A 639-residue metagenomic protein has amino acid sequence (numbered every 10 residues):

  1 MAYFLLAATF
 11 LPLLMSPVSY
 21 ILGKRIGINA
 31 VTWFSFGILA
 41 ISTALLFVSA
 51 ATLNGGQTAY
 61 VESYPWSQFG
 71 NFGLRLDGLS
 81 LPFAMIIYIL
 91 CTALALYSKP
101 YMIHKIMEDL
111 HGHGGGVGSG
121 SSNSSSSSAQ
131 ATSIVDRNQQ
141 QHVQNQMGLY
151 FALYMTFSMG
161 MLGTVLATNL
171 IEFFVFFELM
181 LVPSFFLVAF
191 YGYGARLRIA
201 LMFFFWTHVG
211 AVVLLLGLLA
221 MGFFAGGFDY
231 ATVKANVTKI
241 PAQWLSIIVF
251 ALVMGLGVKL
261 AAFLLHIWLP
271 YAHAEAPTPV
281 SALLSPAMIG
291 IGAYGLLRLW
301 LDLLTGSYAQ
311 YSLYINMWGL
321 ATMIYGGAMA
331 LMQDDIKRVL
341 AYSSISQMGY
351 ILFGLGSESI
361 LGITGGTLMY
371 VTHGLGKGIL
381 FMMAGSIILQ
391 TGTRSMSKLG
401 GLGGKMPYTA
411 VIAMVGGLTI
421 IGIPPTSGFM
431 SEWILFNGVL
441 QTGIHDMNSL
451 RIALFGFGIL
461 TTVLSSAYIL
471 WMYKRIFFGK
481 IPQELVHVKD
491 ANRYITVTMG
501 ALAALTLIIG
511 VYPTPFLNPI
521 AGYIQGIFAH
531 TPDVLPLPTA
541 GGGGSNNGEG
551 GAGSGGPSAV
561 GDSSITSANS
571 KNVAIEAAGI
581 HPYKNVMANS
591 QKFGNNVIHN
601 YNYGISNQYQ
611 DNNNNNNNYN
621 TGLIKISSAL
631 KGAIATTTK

Functional and structural regions predicted by a protein language model:
M1-F4, S19-A152, D229-A235, H530 (+3 more regions): Transmembrane helix-loop-helix hairpins at membrane boundaries of multipass inner-membrane proteins
A7-K24, G257, A261: N-terminal signal-anchor/start-transfer transmembrane helix
I28-L39, R198-H208, M406-V411, R493-A501: Alpha-helical transmembrane segments and their helix-start/interface "positive-inside/aromatic belt" motifs in integral
S35-S49, H208-L218, A413-P424, V463 (+1 more regions): Hydrophobic alpha-helical membrane-insertion segments
L96, M102, Q141-H142, G148 (+2 more regions): Hydrophobic transmembrane alpha-helices and their helix-loop junctions in integral membrane proteins
E178: Short phosphate-coordinating micro-motif centered on Lys-Gly-acidic
A276, M406-T409, S466-E549, G555-G556 (+2 more regions): Cytoplasmic/organellar membrane-interface segments at the starts of transmembrane helices in multi-pass inner-membrane
P515-K639: Low-complexity, proline/glycine-enriched hydrophobic segments characteristic of transmembrane helices
